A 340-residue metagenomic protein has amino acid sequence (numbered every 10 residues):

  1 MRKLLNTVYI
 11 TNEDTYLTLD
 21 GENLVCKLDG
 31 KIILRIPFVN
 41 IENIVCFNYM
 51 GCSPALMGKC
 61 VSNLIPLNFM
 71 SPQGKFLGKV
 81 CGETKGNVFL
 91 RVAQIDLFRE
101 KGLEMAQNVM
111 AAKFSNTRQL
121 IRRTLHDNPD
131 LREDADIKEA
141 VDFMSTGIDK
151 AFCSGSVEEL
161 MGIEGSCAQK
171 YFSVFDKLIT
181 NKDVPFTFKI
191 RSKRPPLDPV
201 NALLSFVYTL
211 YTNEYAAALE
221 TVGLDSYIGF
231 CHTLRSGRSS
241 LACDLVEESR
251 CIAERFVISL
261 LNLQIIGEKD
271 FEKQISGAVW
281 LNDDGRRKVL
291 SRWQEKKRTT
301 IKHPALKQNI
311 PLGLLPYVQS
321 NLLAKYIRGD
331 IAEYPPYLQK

Functional and structural regions predicted by a protein language model:
M1-L19, K27-D29, R35, V88-Y227 (+1 more regions): Active-site helix-to-loop segments that bind/position phosphate- or nucleotide-bearing substrates and donors across
M1-P72, G82: Terminal-proximal segments
N48-Q119: A surface-exposed, charged beta-strand/loop segment in the N-terminal or early-internal portion of soluble proteins
